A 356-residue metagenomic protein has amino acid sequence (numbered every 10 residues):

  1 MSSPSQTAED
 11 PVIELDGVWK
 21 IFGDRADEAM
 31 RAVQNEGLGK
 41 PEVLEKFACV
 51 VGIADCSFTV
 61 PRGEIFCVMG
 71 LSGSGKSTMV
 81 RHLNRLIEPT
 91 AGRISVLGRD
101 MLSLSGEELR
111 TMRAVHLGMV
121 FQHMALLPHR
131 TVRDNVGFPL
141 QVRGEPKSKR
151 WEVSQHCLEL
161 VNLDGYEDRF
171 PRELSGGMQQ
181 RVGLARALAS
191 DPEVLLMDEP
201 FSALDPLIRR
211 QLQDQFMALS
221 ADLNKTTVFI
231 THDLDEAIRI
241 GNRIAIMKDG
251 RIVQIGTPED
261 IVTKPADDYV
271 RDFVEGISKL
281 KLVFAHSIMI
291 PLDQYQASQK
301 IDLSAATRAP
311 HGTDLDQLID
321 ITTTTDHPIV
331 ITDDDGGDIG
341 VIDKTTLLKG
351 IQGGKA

Functional and structural regions predicted by a protein language model:
A32-E42, R99-D100, Q141, S148-G165: Conserved ABC ATPase "signature" region
G92-D100: Conserved ABC transporter NBD signature motif
F170-L174, M178: Conserved ABC ATPase signature
A189-E193: A short, proline-enriched helix->beta-strand linker immediately N-terminal to the Walker B motif in ABC-type P-loop
I255-G256, K264, V341: ABC ATPase "signature
A297-D335, G340-A356: The conserved cystathionine-beta-synthase
